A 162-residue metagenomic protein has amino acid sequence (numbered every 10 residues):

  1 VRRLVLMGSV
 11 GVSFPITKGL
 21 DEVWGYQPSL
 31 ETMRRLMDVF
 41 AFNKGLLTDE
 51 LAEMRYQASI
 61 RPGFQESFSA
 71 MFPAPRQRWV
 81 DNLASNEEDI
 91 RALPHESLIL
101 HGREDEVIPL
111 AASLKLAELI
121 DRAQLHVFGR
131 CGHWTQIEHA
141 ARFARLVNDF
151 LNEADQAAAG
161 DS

Functional and structural regions predicted by a protein language model:
V1, P94-H95, R122: Active-site acidic short loop of glycosyltransferases
R2-R35: Flexible "cap/lid" loop of the alpha/beta hydrolase fold
Q27-R91: Conserved alpha/beta-hydrolase catalytic His-Asp/Glu region
F68, F72, L116, F143 (+2 more regions): Hydrophobic "lid"/C-terminal helical patch of Rossmann-like NAD(P)-dependent dehydrogenase/epimerase domains
L93, I99-H101, D105: Short beta-strand/loop motif that positions the catalytic acidic residue of the alpha/beta-hydrolase fold
E106-A112: Conserved alpha/beta-hydrolase "acid-adjacent" motif
L114-A123: Active-site-adjacent alpha-helix of alpha/beta-hydrolase-fold enzymes
R122-S162: Catalytic active-site module of serine/aspartate enzymes centered on a nucleophile-bearing elbow/loop
